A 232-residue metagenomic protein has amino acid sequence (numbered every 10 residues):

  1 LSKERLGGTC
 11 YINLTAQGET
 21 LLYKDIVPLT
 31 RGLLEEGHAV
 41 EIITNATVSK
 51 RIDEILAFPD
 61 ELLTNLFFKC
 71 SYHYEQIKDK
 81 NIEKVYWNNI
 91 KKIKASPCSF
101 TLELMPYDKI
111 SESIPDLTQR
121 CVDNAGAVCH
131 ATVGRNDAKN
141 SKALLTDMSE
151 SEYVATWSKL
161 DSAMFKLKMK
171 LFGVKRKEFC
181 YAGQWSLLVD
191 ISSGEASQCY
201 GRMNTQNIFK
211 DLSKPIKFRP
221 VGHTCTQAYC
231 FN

Functional and structural regions predicted by a protein language model:
L1-T15, Y23-D116, V128-C129: Radical SAM/AdoMet-radical enzyme domain recognition
T47-V48, E75, Y107-K109, R135-A138 (+2 more regions): Short, solvent-exposed loop/turn segments at secondary-structure junctions
I55-H73, T118-A163: Structural recognition of alpha->loop->beta junctions
K139-N232: Accessory C-terminal segments flanking Radical SAM cores
